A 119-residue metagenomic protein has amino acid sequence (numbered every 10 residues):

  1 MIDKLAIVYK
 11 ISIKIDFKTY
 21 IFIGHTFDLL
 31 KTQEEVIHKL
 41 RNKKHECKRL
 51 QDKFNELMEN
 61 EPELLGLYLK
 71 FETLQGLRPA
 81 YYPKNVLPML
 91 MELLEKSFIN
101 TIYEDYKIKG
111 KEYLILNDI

Functional and structural regions predicted by a protein language model:
M1-V8, I15-F17, L30-I119: Boundary/linker segments flanking structured domains
T26-F27: A short beta-strand-to-loop transition that corresponds to the Sensor-1 phosphate-sensing loop of AAA+ P-loop ATPases
